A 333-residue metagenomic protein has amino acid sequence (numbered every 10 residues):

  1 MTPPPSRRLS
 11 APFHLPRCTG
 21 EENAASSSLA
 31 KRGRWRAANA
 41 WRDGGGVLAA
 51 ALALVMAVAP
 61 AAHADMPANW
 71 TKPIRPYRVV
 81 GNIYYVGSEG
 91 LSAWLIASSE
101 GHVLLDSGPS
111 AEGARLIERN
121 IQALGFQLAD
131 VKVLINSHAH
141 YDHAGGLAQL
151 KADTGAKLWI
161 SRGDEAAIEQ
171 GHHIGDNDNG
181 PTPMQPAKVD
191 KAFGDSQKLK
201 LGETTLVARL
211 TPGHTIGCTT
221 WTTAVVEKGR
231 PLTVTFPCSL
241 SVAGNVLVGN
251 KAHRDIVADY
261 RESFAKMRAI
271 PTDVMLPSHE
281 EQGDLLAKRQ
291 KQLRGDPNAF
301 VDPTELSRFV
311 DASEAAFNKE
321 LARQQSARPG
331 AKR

Functional and structural regions predicted by a protein language model:
G20-E21, K31-R36, R42: Glycine-biased, low-complexity coil/linker segments
G45-A59: Bacterial N-terminal signal peptides
D65, K72-P73, R78-V80, R115 (+5 more regions): Metallo-beta-lactamase
D65-N69, K228, V242-R333: Accessory terminal helices/loops
N69-L124, L128, W221-V242: Conserved beta-strand hairpin/beta-sheet module of binuclear metal-dependent hydrolase folds, prominently
L105-G108, V131-A139, W159-S161, T211-G213 (+2 more regions): Active-site neighborhood of phospho(di)ester-bond hydrolases with catalytic His/Asp-centered motifs
E112, A139-G145, E165-I168, I216-T219 (+2 more regions): Active-site environment of divalent metal-dependent phosphoester hydrolases
E112-R115, R119-K198, R294-G295, V301 (+1 more regions): Active-site HxH/HxHxD metal-binding segment of metal-dependent hydrolases
